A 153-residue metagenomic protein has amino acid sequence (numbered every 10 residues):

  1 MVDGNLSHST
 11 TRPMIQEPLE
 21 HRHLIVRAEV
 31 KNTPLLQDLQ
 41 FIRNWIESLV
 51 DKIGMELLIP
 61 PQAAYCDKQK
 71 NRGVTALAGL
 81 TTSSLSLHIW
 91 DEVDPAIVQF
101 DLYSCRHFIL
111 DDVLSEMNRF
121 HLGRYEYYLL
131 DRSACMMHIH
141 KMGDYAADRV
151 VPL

Functional and structural regions predicted by a protein language model:
M1-L153: Polybasic/polar functional segments that serve as interface/processing modules
